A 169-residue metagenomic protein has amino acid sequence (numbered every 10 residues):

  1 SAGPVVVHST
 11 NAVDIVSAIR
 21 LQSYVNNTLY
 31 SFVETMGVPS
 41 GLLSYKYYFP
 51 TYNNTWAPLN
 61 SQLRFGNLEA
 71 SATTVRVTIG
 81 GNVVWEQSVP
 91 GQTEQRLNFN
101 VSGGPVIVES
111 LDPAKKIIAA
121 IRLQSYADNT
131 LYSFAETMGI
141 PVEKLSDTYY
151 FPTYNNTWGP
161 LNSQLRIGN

Functional and structural regions predicted by a protein language model:
S1-N169: Gly/Pro-rich, tryptophan- and cysteine-flecked surface segments typical of secreted/extracellular proteins
